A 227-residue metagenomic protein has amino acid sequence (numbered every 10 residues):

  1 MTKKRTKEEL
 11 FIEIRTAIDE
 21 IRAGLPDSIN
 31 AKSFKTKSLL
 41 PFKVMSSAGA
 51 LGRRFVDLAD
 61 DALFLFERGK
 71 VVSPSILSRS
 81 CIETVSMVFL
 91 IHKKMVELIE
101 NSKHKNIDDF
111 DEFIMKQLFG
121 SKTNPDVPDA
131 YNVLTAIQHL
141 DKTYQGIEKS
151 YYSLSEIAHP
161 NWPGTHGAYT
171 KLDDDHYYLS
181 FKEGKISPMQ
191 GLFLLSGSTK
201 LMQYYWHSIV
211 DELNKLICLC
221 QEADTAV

Functional and structural regions predicted by a protein language model:
M1-S78, E83, V88, V96-V227: A cross-kingdom marker of C-terminal helix-rich interaction/assembly modules
